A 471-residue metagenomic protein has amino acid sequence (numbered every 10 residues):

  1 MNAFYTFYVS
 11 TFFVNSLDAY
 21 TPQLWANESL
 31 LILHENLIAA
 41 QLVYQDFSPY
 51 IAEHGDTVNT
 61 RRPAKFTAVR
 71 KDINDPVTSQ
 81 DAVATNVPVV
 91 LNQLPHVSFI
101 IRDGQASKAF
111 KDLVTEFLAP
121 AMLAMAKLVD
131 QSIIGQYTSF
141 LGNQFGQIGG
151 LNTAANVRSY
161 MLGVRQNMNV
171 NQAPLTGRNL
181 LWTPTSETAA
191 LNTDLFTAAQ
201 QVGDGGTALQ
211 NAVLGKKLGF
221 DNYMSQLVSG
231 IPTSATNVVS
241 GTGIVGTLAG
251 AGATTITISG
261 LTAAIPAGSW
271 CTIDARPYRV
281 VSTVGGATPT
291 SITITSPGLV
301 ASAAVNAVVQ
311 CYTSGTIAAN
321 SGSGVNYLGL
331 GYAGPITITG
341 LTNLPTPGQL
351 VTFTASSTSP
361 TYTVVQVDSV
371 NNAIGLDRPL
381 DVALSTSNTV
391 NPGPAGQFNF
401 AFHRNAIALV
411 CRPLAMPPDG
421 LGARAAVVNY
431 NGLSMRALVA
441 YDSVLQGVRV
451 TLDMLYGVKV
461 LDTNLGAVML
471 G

Functional and structural regions predicted by a protein language model:
M1-L91, G466: N-terminal "assembly arms/tails" that initiate or stabilize quaternary assembly in self-assembling proteins
V9-Q45, D103-F110, A121, A126-G146 (+6 more regions): Short, Lys/Arg-rich flexible segments
S16, G104-A106, P335, N372 (+5 more regions): Long, position-biased, composition-driven segments near the start of the mature protein
Q41-H54, T60, A64, V69 (+2 more regions): Short, low-complexity, charged/polar segments at coil/turn and helix-coil boundaries
T60, N86-N156, N169-S186, V213-N222 (+2 more regions): Long, contiguous amphipathic alpha-helices that act as assembly "spine/axial" helices in icosahedral shell and virion
A189, F196-T386, M469-G471: Autoprocessing Asn-cyclization modules and mimics
D377-V428: Intrinsically disordered, low-complexity segments enriched in Gly and acidic/Ser/Thr residues that form flexible
L421-G471: H-loop/switch region of ABC-family ATPase nucleotide-binding domains
